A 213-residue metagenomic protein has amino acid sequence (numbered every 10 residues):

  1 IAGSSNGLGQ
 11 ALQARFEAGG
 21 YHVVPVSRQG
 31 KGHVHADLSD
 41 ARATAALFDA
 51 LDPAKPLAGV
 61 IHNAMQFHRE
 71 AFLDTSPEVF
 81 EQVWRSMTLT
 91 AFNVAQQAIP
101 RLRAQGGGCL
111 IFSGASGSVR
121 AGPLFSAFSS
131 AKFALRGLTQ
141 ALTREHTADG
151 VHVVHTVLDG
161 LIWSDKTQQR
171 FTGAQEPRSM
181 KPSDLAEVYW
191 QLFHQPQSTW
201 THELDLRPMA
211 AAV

Functional and structural regions predicted by a protein language model:
S5, G9, Q13: N-terminal Rossmann NAD(P)H-binding glycine-rich loop of SDR-like oxidoreductase domains
R28-R42: Rossmann-fold cofactor-recognition segment
P56-A58, A71, L102-A115, A148-H152: Active-site loop of short-chain dehydrogenase/reductase
I61-R69: Conserved NAD(P)H cofactor-binding loop of Rossmann-fold oxidoreductase domains
A71-F72, V79-W84: Substrate-binding pocket helix/loop in short-chain dehydrogenase/reductase
C109-A134, T139-Q140, R144-T147: Catalytic loop of short-chain dehydrogenase/reductase
A148-V157, W163, F171-V213: C-terminal helical subdomain
